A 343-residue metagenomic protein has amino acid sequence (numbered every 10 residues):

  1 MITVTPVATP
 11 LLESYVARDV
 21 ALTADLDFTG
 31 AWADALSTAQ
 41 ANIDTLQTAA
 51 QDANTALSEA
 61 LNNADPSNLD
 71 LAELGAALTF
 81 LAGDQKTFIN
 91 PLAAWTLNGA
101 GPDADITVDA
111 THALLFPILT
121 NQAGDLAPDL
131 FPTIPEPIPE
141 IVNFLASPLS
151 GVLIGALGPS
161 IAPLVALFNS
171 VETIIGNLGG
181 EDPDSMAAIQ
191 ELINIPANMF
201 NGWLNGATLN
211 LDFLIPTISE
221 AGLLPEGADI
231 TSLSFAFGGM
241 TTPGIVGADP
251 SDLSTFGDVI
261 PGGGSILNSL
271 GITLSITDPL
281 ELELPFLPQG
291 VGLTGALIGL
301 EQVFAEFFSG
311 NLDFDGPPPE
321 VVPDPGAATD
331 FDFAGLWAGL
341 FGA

Functional and structural regions predicted by a protein language model:
M1-A343: A glycine-centric feature that highlights glycine-enriched low-complexity/repetitive segments and conserved glycine
